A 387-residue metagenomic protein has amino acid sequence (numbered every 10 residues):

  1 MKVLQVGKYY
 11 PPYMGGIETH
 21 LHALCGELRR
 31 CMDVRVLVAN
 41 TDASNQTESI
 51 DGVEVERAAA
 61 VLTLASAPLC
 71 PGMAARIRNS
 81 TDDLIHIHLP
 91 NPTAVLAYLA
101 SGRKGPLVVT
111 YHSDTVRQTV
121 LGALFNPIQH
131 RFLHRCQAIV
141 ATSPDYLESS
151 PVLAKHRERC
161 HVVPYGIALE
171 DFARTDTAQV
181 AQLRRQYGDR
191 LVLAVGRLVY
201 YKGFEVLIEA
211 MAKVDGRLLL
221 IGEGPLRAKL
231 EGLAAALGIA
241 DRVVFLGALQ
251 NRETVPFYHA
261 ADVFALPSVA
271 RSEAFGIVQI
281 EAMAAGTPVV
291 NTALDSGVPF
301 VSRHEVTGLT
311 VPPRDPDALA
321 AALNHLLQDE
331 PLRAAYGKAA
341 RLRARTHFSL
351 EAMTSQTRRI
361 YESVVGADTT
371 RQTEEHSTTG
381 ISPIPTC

Functional and structural regions predicted by a protein language model:
T19, A23, R190-K213, P225-E231 (+2 more regions): A conserved mid-protein helix/loop that constitutes part of the nucleotide-sugar donor-binding site
I87-A94: Short His-centered aromatic/hydrophobic patch
L133, A248-L249, P256-A261: Short alpha-helical donor nucleotide-sugar binding micro-motif in glycosyltransferases
H134-V162, I167-R174: A short, active-site helix/loop in glycosyltransferases that binds the activated sugar's phosphate group
E231-L249: Nucleotide-activated donor-binding/catalytic signature segment of Leloir-type glycosyltransferases, i.e., the conserved
H259-A274, T287: Acidic donor-binding loop of glycosyltransferase active sites
A284, P288-T292: Short hydrophobic beta-strand element within catalytic cores of glycosyltransferases and related nucleotide-activated
R303-E305, L309-D317, N324-P331: Conserved acidic donor-binding segment of nucleotide-sugar-dependent glycosyltransferases
